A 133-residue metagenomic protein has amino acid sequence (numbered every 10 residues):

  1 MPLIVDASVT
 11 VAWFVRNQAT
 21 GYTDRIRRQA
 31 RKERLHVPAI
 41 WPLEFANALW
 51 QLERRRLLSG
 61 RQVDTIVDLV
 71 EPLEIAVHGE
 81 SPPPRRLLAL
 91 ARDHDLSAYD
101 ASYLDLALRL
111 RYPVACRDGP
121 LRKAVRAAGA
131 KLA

Functional and structural regions predicted by a protein language model:
M1-I40, L52-T65: Short, well-structured N-terminal submotif of metal-dependent ribonuclease cores
P2, L104-A133: Acidic, PIN/NYN-like endoribonuclease modules and their adjacent C-terminal/linker elements
V5-D6, Q18, H36-A39, D95-S97 (+2 more regions): Histidine- and aromatic-rich ligand-binding microenvironments
V9-T10, W41, P83, Y103 (+1 more regions): Alpha-helix capping/helix-boundary segments
Y22, E44, R86, K123-A124: Phosphate- and divalent-cation-binding pockets in alpha/beta enzyme and binding domains that engage nucleotide-derived
A46-E74, R86: Active-site-proximal, substrate-binding regions of enzyme catalytic domains and RNA-binding/basic surfaces
E74-R117: Active-site neighborhoods of divalent-metal-dependent phosphate/nucleic-acid chemistry enzymes
